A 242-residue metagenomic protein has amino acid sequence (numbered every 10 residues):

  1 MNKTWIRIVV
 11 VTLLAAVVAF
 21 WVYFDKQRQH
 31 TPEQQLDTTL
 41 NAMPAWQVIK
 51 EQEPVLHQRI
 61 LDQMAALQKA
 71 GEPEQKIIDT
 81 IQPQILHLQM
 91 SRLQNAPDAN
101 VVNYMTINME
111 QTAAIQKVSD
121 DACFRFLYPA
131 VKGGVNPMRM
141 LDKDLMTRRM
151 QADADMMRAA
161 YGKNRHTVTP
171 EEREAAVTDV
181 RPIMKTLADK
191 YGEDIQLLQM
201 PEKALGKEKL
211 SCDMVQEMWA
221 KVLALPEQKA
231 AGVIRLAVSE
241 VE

Functional and structural regions predicted by a protein language model:
M1-T4: Positively charged n-region of N-terminal signal peptides that target proteins for export
R7-Y23: Hydrophobic membrane-insertion alpha-helices, especially the h-region of bacterial N-terminal signal peptides
F20-V131: N-terminal Sec/ER secretory leader and immediately downstream segment of secreted/extracellular precursors
D37-L40, K50, H57, L61-Q68 (+9 more regions): Residue-level detector of alpha-helical secondary structure
M64-L67, Q89, L93, V131 (+5 more regions): Generic structural signal for hydrophobic core residues of well-folded globular domains
Q89-D120, D142-M146, A188, G192-E193 (+2 more regions): Residues that cap or delimit alpha-helices
K117-K203: Extended amphipathic alpha-helical interaction segments
D194-E242: A cross-kingdom marker for long, charged
